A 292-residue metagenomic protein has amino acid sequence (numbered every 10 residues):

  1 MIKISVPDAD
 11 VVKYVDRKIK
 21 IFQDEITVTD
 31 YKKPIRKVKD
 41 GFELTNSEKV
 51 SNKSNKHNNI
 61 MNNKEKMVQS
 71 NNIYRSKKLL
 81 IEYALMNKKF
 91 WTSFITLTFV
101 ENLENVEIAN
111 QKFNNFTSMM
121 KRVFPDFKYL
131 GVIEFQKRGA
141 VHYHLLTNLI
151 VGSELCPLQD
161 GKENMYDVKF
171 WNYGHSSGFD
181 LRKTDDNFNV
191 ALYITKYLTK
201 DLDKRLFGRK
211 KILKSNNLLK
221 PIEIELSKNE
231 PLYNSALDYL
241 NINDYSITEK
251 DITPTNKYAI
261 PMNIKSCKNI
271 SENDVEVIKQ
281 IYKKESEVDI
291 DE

Functional and structural regions predicted by a protein language model:
M1-G139, I150-E292: Right-hand nucleic-acid polymerase module
T147: Extracellular, beta-strand-rich glycan-interacting domains
